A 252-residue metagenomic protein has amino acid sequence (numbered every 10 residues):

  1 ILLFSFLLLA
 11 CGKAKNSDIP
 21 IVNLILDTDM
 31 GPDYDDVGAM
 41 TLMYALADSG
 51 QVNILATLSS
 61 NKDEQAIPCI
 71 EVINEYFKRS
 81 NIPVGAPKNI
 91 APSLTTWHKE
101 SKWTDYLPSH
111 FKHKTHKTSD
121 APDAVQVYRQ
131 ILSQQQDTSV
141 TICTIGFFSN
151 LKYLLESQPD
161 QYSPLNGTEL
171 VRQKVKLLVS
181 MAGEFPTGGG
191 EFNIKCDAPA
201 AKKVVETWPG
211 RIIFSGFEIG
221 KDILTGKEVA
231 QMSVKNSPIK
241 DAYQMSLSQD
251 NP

Functional and structural regions predicted by a protein language model:
F4-G12: Hydrophobic h-region of N-terminal signal peptides that target proteins for export in Gram-negative bacteria
G12-P252: N-terminal acidic, glycine/proline-rich low-complexity segments
